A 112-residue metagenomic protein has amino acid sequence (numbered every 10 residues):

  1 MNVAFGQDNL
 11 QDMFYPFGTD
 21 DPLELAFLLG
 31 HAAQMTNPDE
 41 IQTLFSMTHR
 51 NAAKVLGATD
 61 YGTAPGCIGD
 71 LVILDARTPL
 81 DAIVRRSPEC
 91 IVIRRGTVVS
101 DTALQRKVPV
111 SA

Functional and structural regions predicted by a protein language model:
M1-I73: His/Asp/Glu-enriched, well-ordered alpha-helical/loop segment that forms or immediately abuts the divalent-metal
K54, P65-A112: C-terminal cap of metal-dependent C-N hydrolases
